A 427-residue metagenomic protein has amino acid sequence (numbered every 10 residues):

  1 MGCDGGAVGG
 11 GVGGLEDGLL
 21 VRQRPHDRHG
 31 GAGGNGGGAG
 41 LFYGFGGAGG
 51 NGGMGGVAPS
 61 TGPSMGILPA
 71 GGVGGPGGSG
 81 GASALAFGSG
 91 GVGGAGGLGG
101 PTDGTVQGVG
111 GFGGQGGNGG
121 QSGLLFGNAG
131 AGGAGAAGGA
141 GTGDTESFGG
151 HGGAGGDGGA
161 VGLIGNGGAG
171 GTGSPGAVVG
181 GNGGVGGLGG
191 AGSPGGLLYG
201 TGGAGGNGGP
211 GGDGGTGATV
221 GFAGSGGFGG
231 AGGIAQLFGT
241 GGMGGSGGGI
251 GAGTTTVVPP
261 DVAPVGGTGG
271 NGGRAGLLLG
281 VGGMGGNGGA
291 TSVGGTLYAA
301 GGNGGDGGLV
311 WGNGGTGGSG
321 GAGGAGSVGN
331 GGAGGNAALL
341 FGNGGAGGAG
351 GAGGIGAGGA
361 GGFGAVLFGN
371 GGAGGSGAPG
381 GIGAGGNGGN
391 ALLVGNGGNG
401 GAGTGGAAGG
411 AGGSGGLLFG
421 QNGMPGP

Functional and structural regions predicted by a protein language model:
M1-P427: Long, compositionally biased tandem-repeat segments
